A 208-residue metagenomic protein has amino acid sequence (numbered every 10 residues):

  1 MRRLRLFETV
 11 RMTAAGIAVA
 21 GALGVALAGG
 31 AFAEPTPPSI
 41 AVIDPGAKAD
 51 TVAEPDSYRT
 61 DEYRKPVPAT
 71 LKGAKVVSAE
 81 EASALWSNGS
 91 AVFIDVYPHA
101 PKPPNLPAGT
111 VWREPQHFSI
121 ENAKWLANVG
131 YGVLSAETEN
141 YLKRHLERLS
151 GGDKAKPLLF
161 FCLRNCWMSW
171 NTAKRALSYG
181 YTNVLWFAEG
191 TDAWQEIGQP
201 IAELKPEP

Functional and structural regions predicted by a protein language model:
R2-A15, V19, V25-V76, L85-N88 (+2 more regions): Rhodanese-like catalytic fold shared by cysteine-dependent sulfurtransferases and DSP/PTP-type phosphatases
A82, S90-Y97: Short hydrophobic beta-strand that contains or immediately precedes a catalytic carboxylate
V96-A100, N105: Surface-exposed acidic loop/strand-edge motifs in secreted or periplasmic proteins that form small linear binding
